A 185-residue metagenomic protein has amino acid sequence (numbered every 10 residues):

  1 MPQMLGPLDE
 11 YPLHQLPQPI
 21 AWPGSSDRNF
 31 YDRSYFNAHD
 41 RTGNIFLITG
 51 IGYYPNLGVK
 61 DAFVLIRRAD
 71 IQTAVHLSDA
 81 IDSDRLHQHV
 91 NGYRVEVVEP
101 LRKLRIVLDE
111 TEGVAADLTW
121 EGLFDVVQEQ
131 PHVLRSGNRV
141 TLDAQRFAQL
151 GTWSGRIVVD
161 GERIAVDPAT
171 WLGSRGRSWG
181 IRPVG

Functional and structural regions predicted by a protein language model:
M1-G185: Targeting-peptide/extracellular-domain and disordered-appendage signature
